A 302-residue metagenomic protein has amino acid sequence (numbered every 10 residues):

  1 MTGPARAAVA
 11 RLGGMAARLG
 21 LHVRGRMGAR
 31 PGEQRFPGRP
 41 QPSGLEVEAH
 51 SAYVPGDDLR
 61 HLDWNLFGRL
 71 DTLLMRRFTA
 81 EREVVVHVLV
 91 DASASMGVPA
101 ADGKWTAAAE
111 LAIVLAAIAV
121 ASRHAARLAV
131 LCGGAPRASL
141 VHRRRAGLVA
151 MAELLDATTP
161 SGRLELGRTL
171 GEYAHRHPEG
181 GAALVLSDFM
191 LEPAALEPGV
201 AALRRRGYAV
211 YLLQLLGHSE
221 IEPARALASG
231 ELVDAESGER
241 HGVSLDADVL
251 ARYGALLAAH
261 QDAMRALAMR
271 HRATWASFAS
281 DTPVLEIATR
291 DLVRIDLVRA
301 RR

Functional and structural regions predicted by a protein language model:
M1-F36, V47-D57, L62, L66 (+3 more regions): Exposed, interaction-prone extracellular/peripheral surfaces
